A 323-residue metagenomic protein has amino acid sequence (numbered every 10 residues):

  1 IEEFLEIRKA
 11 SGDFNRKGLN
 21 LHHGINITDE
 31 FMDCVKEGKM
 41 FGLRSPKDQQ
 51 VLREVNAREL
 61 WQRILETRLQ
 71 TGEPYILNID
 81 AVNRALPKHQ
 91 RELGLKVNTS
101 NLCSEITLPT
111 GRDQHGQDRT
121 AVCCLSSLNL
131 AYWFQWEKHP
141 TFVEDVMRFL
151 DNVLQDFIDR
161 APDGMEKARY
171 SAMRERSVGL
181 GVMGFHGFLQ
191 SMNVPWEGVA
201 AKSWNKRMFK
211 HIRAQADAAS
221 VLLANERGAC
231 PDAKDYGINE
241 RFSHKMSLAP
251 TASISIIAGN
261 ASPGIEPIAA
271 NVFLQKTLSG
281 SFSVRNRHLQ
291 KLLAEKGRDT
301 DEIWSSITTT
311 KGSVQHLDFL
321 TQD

Functional and structural regions predicted by a protein language model:
I1-D323: Long, C-terminal-biased catalytic regions of enzyme "large/alpha" subunits
